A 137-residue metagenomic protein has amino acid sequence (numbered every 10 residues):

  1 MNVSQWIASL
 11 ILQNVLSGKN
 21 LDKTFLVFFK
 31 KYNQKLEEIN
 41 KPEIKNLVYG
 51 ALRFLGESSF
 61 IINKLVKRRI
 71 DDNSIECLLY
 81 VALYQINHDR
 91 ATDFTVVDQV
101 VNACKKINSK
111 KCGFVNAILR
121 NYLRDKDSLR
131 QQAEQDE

Functional and structural regions predicted by a protein language model:
M1-E137: Class I Rossmann-like S-adenosyl-L-methionine
